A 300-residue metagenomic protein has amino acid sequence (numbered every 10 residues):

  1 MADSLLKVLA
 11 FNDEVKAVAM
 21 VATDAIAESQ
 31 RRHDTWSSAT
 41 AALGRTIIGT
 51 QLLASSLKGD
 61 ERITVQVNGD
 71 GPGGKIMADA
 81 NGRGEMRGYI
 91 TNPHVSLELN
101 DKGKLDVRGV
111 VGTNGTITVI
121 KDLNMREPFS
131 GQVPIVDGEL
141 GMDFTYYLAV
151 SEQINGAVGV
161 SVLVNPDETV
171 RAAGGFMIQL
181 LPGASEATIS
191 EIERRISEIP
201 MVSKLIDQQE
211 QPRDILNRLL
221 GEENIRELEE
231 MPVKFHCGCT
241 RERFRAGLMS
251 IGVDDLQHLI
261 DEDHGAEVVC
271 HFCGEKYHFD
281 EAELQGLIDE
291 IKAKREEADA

Functional and structural regions predicted by a protein language model:
M1-E229: Interaction interfaces in information-processing and related assembly proteins
S197-A300: Cys/His-clustered metal-coordination modules, chiefly Zn-binding fingers
